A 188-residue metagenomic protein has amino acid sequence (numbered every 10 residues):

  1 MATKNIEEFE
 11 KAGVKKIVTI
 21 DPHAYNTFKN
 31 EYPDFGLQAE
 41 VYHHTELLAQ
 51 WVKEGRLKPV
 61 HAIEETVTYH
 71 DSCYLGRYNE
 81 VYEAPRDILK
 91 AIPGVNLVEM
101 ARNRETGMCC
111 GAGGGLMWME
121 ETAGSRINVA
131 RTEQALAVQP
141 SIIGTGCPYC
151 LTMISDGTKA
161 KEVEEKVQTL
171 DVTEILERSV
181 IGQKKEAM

Functional and structural regions predicted by a protein language model:
M1-M188: Iron-sulfur cluster-binding electron-transfer modules in prokaryotic oxidoreductases
